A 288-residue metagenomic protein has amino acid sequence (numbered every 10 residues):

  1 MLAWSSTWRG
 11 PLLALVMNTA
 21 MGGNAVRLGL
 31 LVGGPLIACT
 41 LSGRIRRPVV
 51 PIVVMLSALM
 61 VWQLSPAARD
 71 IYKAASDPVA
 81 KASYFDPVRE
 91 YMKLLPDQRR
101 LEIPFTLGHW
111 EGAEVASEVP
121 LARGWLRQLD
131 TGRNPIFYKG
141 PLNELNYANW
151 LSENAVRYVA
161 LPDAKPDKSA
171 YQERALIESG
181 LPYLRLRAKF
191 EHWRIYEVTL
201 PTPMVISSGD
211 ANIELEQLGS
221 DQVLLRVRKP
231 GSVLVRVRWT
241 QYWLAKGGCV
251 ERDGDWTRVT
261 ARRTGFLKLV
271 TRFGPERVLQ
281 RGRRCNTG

Functional and structural regions predicted by a protein language model:
M1-E90, P96, Y158: Membrane-embedded transmembrane-helix bundle of lipid-linked glycan/lipid transferases
P66-G288: Extracytoplasmic
